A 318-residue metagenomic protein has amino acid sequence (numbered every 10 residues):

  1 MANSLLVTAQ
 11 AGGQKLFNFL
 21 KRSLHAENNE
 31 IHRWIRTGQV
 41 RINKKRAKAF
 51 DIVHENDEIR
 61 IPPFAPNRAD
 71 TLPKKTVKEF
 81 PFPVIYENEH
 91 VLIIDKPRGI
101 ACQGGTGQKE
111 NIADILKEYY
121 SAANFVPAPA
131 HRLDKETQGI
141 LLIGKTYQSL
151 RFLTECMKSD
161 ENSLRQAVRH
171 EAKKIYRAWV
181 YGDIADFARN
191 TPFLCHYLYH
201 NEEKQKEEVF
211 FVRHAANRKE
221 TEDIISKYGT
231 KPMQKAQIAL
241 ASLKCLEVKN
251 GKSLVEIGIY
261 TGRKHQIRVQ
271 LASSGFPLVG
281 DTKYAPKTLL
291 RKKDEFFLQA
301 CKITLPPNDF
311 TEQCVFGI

Functional and structural regions predicted by a protein language model:
A2-I318: RNA pseudouridine synthases
